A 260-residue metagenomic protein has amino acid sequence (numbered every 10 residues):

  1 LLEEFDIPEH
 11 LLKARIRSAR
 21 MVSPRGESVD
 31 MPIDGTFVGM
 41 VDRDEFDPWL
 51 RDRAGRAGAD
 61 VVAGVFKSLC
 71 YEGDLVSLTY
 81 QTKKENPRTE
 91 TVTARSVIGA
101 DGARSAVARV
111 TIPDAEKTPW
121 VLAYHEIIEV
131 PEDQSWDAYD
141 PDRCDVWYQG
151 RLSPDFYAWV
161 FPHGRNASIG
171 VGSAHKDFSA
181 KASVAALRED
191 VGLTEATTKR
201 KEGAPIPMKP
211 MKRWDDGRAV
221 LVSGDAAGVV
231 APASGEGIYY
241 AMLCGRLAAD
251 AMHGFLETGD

Functional and structural regions predicted by a protein language model:
L1-R51, G64, Y71-D74: A conserved beta-strand/loop capping segment in the N-terminal third of enzymes that catalyze redox or closely related
P8-E9, T194-E202: Short secondary-structure junctions
A14-S18, G164, K201: Short Gly/Ser/Thr- and Asp/Glu-enriched loop/turn motifs at secondary-structure junctions
G35-G39, P113, G237-I238: Short glycine-enriched, charge-decorated loop/helix-capping segments at active-site entrances that position
D52-T198, K212-W214, G228: Predominantly flavin-linked oxidoreductase catalytic cores and closely associated redox partners
A204-P232: FAD-binding beta-loop-beta segment adjacent to the flavin cofactor pocket
S234-D250: A short alpha/beta connector and helix-capping loop motif
L247-D260: Active-site-proximal substrate-binding core of FAD-dependent oxidoreductases
